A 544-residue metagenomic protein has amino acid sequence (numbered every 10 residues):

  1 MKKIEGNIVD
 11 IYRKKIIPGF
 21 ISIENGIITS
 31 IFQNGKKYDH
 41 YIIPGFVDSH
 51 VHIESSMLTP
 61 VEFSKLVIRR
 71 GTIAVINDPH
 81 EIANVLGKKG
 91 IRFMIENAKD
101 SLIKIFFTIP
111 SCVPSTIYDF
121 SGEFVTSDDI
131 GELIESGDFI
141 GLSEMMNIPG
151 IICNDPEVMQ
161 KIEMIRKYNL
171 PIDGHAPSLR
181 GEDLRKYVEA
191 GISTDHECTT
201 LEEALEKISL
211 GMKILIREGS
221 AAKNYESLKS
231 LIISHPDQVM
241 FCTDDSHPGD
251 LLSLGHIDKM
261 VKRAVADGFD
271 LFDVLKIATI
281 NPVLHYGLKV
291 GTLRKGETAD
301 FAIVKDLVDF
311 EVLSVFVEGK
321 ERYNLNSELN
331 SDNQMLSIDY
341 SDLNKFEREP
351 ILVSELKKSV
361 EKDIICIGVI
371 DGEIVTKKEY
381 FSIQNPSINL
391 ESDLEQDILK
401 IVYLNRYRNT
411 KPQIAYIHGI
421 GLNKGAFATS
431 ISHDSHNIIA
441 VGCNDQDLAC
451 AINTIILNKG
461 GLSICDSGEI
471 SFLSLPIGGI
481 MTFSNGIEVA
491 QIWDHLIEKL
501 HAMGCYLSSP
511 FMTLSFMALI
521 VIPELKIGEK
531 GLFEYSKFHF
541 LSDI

Functional and structural regions predicted by a protein language model:
M1, Y38-P44, R70-I73, D100-I105 (+10 more regions): Short coil/turn connectors at secondary-structure junctions
M1-E24, F32, I68-R70, L252-G268 (+1 more regions): Active-site microenvironment of metallo-dependent hydrolases
K2-E5, N25-N77: Replace "His-x-His-based motif
G45-V47, F107, F241, V441-N444: Residue-level marker for buried hydrophobic side chains located in beta-strands that build the well-ordered beta-sheet
V47-T59, P114-V125, S193: Active-site mouth loops of central-metabolism enzymes
H52, S56, H80-I82, T108-S115 (+5 more regions): Active-site beta-loop-alpha junctions enriched in small/polar residues
S64-P171, F472-S474: Divalent-metal coordination cores built from histidine and acidic residues
F124-E144, G150-L215, A222-F241, L252-A266 (+2 more regions): Histidine/acidic residue-rich metal-binding segments in metalloenzymes
